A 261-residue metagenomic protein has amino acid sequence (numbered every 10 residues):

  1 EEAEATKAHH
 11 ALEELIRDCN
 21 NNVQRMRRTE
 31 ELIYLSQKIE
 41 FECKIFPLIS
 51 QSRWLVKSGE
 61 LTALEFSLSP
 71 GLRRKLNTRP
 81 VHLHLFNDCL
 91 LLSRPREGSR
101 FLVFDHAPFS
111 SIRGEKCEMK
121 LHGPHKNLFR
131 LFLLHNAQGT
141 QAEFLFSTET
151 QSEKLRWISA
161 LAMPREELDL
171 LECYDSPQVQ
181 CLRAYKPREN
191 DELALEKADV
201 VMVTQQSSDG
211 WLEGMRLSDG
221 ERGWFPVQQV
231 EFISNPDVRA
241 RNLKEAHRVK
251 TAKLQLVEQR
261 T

Functional and structural regions predicted by a protein language model:
E1-T261: Membrane- and cytoskeleton-facing regulatory interfaces of eukaryotic small-GTPase pathways
